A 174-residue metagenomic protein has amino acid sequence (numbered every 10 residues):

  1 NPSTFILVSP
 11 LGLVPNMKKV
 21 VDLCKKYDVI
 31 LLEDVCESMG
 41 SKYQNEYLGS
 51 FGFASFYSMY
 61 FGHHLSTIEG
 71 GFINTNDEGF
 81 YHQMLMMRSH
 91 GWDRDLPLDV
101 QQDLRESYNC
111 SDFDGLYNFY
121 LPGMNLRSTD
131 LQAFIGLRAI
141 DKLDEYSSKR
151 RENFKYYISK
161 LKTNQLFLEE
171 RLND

Functional and structural regions predicted by a protein language model:
N1-T67, F72-H82: Active-site phosphate-binding strand-loop segment of PLP-dependent enzymes
T4-V8, L13-K19, K26, K42 (+1 more regions): PLP-dependent aminotransferase class I/II
